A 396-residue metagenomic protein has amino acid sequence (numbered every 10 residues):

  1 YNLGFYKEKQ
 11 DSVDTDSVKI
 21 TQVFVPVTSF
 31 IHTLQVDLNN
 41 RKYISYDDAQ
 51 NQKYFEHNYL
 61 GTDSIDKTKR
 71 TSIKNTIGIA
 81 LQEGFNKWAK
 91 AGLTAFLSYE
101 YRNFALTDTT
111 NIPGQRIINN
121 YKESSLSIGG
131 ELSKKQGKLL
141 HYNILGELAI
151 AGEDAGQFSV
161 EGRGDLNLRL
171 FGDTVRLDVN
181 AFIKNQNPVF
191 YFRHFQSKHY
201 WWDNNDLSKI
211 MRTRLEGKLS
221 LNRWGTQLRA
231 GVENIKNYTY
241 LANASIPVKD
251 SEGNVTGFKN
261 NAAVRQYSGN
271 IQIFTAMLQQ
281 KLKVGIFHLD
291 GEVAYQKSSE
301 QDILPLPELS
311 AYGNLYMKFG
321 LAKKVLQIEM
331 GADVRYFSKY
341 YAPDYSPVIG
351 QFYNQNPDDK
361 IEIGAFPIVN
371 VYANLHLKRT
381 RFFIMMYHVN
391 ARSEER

Functional and structural regions predicted by a protein language model:
N2-A49, F55-E56, L60-R396: Exposed, low-structure sequence patches enriched in small/polar residues
